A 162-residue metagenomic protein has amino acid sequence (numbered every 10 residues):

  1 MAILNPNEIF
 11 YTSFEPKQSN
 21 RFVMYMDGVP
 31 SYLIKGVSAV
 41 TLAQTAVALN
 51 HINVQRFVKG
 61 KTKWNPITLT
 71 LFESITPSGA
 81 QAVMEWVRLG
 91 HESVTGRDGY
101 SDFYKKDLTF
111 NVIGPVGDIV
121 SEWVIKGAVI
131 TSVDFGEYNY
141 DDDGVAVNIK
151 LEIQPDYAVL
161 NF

Functional and structural regions predicted by a protein language model:
M1-F162: Glycine-rich, low-complexity intrinsically disordered segments
